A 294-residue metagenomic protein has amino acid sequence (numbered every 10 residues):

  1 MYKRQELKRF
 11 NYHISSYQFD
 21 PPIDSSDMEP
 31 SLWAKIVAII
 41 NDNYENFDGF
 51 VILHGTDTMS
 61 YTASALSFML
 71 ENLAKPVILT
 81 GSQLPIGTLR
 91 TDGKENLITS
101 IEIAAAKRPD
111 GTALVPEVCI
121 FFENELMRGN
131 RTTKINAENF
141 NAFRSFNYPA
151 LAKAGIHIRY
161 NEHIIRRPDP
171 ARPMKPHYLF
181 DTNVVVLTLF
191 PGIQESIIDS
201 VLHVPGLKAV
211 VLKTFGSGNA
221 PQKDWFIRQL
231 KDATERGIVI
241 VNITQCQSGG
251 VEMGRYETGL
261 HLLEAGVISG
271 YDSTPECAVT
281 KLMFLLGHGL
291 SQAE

Functional and structural regions predicted by a protein language model:
K3-D42: ATP/NTP phosphate-donor binding region
K3-K8, R128-L212, S217, Q222: Accessory alpha-helical/coil subdomains and C-terminal extensions that flank or cap enzyme catalytic cores
N11-Y12, E45-G49, N72-P76, A113-E117 (+4 more regions): Short coil/turn connectors at secondary-structure junctions
L53-K75, Q222-Q229: Short Gly/Thr/Asp-enriched flexible loops that form oxyanion-binding sites at enzyme active sites
H54-S60, E125-M127, G216-N219, S248: Gly/Ser/Thr-rich loops at beta-strand to alpha-helix junctions that form or flank small-molecule/cofactor-binding
L79-G155: Internal gly/pro-rich beta-alpha loop/helix module that stabilizes soluble enzyme cofactors or their anionic handles
T214-E294: C-terminal non-catalytic interaction/assembly regions of soluble proteins
